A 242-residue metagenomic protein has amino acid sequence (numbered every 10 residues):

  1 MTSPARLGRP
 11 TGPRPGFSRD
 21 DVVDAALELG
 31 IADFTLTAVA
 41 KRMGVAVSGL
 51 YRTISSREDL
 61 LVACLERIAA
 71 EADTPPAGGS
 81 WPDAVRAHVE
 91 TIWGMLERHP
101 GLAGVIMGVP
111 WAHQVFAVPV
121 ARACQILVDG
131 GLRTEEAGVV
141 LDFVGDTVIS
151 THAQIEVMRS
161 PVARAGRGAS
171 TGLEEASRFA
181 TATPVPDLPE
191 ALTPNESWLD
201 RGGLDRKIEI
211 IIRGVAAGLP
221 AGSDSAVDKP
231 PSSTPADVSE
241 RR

Functional and structural regions predicted by a protein language model:
M1-A5, S160-R242: C-terminal peripheral helix-coil segments that are non-catalytic and often amphipathic
S3-T11, A46: Short, Lys/Arg-enriched N-terminal segment that forms or immediately precedes the first helix of a structured domain
P10-A38, R42, E66: Short, amphipathic alpha-helix enriched in basic
G30-I31, G44-V45, Y51-L61: HTH DNA-binding helix-turn interface
A63-L65, W93-C124, A153-S160: Amphipathic alpha-helical segments used for helix-helix packing
L65-A72: Short, basic, alpha-helical segments at the C-terminal edge of helix-turn-helix-like DNA-binding modules
D73-V115, A137, L141-V144: Hydrophobic alpha-helical connector segments
P119-L173, A216-G218: Hydrophobic alpha-helical bundle segments that form small-molecule/ligand-binding pockets
